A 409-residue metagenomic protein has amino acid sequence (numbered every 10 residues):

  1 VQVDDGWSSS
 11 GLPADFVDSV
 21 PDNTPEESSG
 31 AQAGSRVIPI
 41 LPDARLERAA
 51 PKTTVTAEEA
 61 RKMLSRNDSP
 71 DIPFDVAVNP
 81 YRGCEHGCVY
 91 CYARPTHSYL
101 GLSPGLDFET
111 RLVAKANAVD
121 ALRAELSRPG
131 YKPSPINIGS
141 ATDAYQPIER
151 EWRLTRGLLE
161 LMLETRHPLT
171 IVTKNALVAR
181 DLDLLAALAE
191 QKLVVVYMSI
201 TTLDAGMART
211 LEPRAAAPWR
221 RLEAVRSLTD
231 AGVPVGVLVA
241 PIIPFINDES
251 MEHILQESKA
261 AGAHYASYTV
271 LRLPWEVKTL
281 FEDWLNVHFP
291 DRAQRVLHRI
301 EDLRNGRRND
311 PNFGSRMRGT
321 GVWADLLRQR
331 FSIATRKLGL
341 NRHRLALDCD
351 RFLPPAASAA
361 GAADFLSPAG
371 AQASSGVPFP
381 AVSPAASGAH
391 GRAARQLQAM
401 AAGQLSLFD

Functional and structural regions predicted by a protein language model:
V1-E59, S65-R66, E249-D409: Auxiliary Fe-S-binding modules of radical SAM enzymes
L46-R82, H86-Y197, T201-R209, A217-D230: Conserved Radical SAM active-site core
L161-H167, E223-V235, L303-G306, R330-N341: A structural motif corresponding to the C-terminal end of an alpha-helix and its immediate exit/capping segment
T170, G236, A266-Y268: Short hydrophobic alpha-helical runs that function as membrane-insertion/retention elements
N175-A179, I243-E252: Active-site glycine- and acidic-residue-rich loops that bind and position anionic ligands or nucleotide-like cofactors
E190-L193, P234, A260-H264: Glycine-enriched alpha-helix->loop->beta-strand junction motifs that scaffold or abut catalytic
L203-A205, E212-R214, S227-D248, L271-L273 (+1 more regions): Conserved strand-turn element in the central/C-terminal portion of the radical SAM core barrel that lines
